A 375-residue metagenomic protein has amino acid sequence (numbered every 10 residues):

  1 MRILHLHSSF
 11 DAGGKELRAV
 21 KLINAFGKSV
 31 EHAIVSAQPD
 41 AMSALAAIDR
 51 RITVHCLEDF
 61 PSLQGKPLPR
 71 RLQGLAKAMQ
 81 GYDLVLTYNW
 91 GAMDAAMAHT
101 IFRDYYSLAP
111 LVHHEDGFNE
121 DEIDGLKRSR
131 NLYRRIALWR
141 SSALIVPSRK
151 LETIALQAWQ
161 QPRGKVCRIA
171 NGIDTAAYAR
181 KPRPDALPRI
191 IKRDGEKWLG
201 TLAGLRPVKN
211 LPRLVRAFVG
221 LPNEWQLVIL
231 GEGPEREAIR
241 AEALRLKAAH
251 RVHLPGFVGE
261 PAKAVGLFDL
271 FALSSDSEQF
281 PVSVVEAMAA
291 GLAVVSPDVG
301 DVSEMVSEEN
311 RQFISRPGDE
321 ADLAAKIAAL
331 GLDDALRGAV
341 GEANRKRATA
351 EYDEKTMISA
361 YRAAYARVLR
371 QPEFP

Functional and structural regions predicted by a protein language model:
H5-P67, G233-P234: N-terminal strand-loop element at the rim of the active site of nucleotide-sugar-dependent glycosyltransferases
G13-K21, K197, T201-G220, P234-R240 (+3 more regions): A conserved mid-protein helix/loop that constitutes part of the nucleotide-sugar donor-binding site
S29-A33, L211, V215-H253: A conserved nucleotide-sugar
T87-M93, E115: Short His-centered aromatic/hydrophobic patch
K150, G172: Carbohydrate-associated surface elements
F257, D276: Aromatic "clamp/platform" in nucleotide-sugar-dependent glycosyltransferases that forms part of the donor/acceptor
A293-S296, V306: Short hydrophobic beta-strand element within catalytic cores of glycosyltransferases and related nucleotide-activated
E308-E320, A329-D334: Conserved acidic donor-binding segment of nucleotide-sugar-dependent glycosyltransferases
